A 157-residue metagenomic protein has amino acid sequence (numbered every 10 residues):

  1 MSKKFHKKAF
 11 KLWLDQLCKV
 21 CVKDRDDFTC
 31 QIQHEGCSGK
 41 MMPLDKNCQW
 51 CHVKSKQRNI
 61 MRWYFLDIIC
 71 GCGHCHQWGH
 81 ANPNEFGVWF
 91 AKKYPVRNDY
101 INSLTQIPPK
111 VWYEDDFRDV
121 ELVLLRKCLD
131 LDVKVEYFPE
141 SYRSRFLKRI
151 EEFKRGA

Functional and structural regions predicted by a protein language model:
M1-L17, R145-A157: Arg/Lys-rich, low-complexity, intrinsically disordered N-terminal tails that contact nucleic acids
K4, D15-C21, R25, A81-A91: Positively charged, helix-rich recognition surfaces that bind polyanionic ligands
F10-D15, V22, Q57, Y64: Residue-level marker of regulatory loop/turn positions in helix-turn-helix DNA-binding domains and in histidine
W13-Q49, C72-C75: Short cysteine-rich loop/turn motifs with clustered Cys
F28-C30, R58-W78: Short beta-strand-alpha-helix junction that forms the catalytic/metal-binding core of metal-dependent nuclease domains
E35-M42, I68-P95: Short Cys/His-centered divalent metal-binding micro-motifs
P43-K54, I60, N82-W89: Short cysteine/histidine-rich zinc-coordinating motifs and their immediately flanking basic loops
A81-A157: A detector for short metal-coordination/catalytic motifs
